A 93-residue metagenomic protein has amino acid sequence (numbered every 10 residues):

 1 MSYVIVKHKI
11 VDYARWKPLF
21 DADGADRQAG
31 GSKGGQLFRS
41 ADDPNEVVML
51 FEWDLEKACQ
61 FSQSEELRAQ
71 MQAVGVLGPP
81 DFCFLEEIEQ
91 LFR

Functional and structural regions predicted by a protein language model:
M1-S2, A73: Low-complexity, intrinsically disordered short peptide segments enriched in small/polar/basic residues
S2-K9, Q36-E65: Short, well-ordered beta-strand segments in beta-rich or mixed alpha/beta enzyme and ligand-binding folds
D12-G34, E66-A69: Short amphipathic alpha-helical segments
A14-W16, K57-C59, Q90: Residue-level signal for secondary-structure boundary sites
G24-R27, D54-K57, L67-Q72, P80: Short, low-complexity, polar/charged sequence segments that are solvent-exposed and flexible
G30-E46, Q70-R93: Glycine-rich beta-strand-turn "strand-cap" elements at beta-sheet edges
